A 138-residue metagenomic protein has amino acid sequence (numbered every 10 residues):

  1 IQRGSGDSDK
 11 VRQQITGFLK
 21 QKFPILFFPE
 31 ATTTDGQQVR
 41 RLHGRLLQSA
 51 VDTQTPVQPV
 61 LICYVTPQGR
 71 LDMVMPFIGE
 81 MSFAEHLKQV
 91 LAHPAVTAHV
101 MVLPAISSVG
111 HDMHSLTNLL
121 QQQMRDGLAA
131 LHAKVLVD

Functional and structural regions predicted by a protein language model:
I1-K20: Membrane-interfacial amphipathic helices and adjacent loop/beta segments that form the lipid-substrate binding surface
G4, F23, D35-L119, L131-K134: A cross-family acyltransferase "interaction/gating" segment
T16-G17, Q48-V51, R125: Surface-exposed alpha-helical segments enriched in charged/polar residues
F23-P29: Generic beta-sheet signal
A31-T33: Acidic metal-phosphate-binding loop of nucleotide-sugar-dependent transferases
Q123-L131: C-terminal alpha-helix
G127, V135-D138: N-terminal signal-anchor transmembrane helix
